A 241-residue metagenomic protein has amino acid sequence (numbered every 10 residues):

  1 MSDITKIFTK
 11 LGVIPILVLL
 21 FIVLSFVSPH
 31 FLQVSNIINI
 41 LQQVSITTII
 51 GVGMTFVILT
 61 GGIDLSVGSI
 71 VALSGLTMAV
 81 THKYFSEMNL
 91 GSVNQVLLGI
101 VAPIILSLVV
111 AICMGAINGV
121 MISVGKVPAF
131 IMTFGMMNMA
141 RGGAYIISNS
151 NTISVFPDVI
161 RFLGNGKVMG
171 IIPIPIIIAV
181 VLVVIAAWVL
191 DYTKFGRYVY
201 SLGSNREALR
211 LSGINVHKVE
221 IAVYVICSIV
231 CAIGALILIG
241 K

Functional and structural regions predicted by a protein language model:
M1-G51, F85-A102, I214: Membrane-interfacial amphipathic/re-entrant helices at transmembrane-helix boundaries
I14-F21, T47, G51, T55 (+13 more regions): Small-residue faces within membrane-embedded alpha-helices
I22-S86, V120-K126, A208: Single transmembrane alpha-helix segments in multi-pass membrane proteins
I46-T47, G75-A79, G135-A144, L211-G213: Small-residue-rich segments of transmembrane alpha-helices in multi-pass membrane proteins, especially helix faces
F56, V80, Y84, I112-V124 (+4 more regions): Membrane-interface helix caps of multi-pass small-molecule transporters
S86-M136: Alpha-helical transmembrane segments within multi-pass membrane transporters and channels
G99-I105, C113-N118, G170-K241: Helix-loop-helix "hairpin" substructures at the membrane interface of multi-pass membrane proteins
G125, A129-T193, V219-A222, L238-K241: Transmembrane helix-bundle core of multi-pass membrane transporters and related energy-transducing complexes
